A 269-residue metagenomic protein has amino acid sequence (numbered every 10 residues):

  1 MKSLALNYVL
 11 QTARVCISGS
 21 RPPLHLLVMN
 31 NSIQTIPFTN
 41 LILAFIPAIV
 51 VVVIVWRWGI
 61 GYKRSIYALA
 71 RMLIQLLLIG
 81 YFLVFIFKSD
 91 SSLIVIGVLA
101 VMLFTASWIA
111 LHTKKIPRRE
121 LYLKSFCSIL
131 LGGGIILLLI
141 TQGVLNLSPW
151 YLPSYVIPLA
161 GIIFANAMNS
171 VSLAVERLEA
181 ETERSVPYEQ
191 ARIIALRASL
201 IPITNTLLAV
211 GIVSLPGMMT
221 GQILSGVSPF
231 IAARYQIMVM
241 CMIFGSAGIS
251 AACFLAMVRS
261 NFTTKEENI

Functional and structural regions predicted by a protein language model:
N30-L147: N-terminal transmembrane hairpin
W58-G59, A180-E189, L224-F230: Juxtamembrane helix-boundary/capping and inter-helix hinge elements in multi-pass membrane proteins
L138-P187: Membrane-proximal helix-loop-helix units in multi-pass membrane proteins
I157-G161, I231-A252: Pore-lining and gate-forming transmembrane alpha-helices of multi-pass membrane transport proteins
N166-A180, E189-G221, S250, F254: Alpha-helical transmembrane segments of helical membrane proteins, especially in multi-pass transport, channel
M242-I269: Hydrophobic alpha-helical transmembrane segments of membrane transport and translocation systems, primarily multi-pass
